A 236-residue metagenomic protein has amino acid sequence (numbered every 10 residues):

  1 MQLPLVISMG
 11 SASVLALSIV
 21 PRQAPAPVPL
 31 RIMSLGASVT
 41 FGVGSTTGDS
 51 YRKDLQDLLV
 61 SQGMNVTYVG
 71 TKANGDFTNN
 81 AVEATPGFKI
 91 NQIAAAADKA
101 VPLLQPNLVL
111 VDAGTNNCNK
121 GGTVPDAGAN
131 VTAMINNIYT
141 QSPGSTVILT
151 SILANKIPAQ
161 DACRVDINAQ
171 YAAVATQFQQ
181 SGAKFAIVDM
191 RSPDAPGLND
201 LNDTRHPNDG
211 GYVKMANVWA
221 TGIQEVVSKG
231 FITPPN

Functional and structural regions predicted by a protein language model:
M1-Q23: Fungal secretory targeting signals
L17-D49, Q224, S228: N-terminal module-boundary/linker segments of secreted carbohydrate-active enzymes
P27-P29, P106, G144-S145: A general structural motif
R31-M33, V39-A129, Q160-V165, A169: Conserved SGNH/GDSL esterase-like catalytic core that processes O-acyl groups on lipids and polysaccharides
T40, Q56, V60-M64, D98 (+8 more regions): Sec-exported extracytoplasmic/periplasmic mature domains
G63-K72, S145-S151, I187-D189, G230-P235: Surface-exposed patches in mature extracellular/periplasmic domains of secreted proteins
V82-P86, A154-N236: Catalytic His-Asp segment of secreted/periplasmic serine-dependent ester chemistry enzymes
D112-N116, N136-I167, R191: Active-site segments of SGNH/GDSL-like serine hydrolases that catalyze O-acetyl group transfer/hydrolysis on lipids
